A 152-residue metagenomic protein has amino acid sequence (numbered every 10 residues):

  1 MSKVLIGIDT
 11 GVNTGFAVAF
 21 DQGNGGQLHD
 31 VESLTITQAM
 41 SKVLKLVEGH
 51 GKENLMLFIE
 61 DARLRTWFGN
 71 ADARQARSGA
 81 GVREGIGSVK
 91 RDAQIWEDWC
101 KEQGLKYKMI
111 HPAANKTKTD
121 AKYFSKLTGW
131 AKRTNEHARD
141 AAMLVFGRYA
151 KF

Functional and structural regions predicted by a protein language model:
S2-F152: Phosphate- and other anionic-substrate recognition elements at nucleic-acid/protein interfaces
